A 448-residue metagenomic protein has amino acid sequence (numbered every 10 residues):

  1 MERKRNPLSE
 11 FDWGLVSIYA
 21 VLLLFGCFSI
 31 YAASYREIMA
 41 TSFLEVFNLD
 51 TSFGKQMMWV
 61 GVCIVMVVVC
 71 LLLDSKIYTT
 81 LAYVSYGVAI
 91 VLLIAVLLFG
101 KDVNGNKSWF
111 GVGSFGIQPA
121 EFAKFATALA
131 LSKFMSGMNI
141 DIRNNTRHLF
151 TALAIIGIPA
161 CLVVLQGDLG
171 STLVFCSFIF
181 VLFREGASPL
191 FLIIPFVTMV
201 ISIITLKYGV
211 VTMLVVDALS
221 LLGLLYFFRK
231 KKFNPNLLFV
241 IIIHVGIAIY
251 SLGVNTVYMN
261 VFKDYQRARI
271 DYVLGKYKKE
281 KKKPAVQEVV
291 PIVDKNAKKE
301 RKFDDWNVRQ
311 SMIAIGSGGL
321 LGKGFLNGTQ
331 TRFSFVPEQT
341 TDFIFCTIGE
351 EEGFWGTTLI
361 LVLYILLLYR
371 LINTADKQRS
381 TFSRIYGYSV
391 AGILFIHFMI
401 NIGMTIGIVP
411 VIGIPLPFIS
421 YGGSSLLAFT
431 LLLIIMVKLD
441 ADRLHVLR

Functional and structural regions predicted by a protein language model:
M1-R3, N401-R448: A juxtamembrane structural motif centered on a specific transmembrane helix
E2-Y19, F53: N-terminal membrane topogenic signal
L15-F28, L92: N-terminal signal-anchor transmembrane alpha helix
A20, R36-I38, S42-E300, C346-I406 (+2 more regions): Hydrophobic alpha-helical transmembrane segments of multi-pass inner membrane proteins, especially in bacterial systems
F28-I38: Membrane-helix interface motif
S114-A126, G167, G319, K323 (+1 more regions): Glycine/serine-rich anion-binding loops at beta->alpha junctions that coordinate negatively charged ligand groups
I156-V163, F303, M312-L320, G324-Q330: Membrane-helix interface and discontinuous TM-entry motifs in multi-pass inner-membrane proteins
V308, M312, L321, F325-T374: A conserved mid-to-late transmembrane alpha helix and its immediate loop/hinge that forms the functional core
